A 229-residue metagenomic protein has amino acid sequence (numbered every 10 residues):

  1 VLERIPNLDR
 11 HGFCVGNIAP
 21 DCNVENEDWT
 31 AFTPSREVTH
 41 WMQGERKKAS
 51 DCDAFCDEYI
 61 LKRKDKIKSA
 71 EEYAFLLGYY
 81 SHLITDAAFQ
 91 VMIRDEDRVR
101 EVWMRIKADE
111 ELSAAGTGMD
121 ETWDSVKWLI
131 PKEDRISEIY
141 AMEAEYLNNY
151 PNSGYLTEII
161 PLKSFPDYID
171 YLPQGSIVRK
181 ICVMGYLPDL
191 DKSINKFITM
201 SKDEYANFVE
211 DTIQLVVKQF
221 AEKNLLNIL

Functional and structural regions predicted by a protein language model:
V1-L229: N-terminal leader/auxiliary helical segments
